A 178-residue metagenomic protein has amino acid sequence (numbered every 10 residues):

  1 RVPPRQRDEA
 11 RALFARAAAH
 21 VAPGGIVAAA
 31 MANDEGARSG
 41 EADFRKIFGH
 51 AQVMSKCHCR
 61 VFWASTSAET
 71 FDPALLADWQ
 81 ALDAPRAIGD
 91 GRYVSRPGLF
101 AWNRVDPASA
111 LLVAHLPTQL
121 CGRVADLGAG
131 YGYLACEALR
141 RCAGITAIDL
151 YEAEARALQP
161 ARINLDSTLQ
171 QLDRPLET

Functional and structural regions predicted by a protein language model:
R1-D8: A short SAM/SAH-binding and catalytic strip from SAM-dependent methyltransferases
R11-P23: A short glycine-rich, Lys/Arg-flanked "PGG" loop and its adjoining helix->strand segment in the class I
A17-A18, F44, A138: Class I S-adenosylmethionine-dependent transferase superfamily signal
P23-G25, I145-T146: A short helix->loop->beta-strand "cap" motif at the edges of active sites that frequently abuts
G24-A32: Conserved beta-strand signature within the Rossmann-like core of class I S-adenosyl-L-methionine
A32-I47: Conserved class I S-adenosyl-L-methionine
C57-C121: SAM-dependent Rossmann-like transferase core, predominantly class I methyltransferases with a strong bias toward
P107-T178: Conserved SAM/SAH cofactor-binding pocket of Class I
